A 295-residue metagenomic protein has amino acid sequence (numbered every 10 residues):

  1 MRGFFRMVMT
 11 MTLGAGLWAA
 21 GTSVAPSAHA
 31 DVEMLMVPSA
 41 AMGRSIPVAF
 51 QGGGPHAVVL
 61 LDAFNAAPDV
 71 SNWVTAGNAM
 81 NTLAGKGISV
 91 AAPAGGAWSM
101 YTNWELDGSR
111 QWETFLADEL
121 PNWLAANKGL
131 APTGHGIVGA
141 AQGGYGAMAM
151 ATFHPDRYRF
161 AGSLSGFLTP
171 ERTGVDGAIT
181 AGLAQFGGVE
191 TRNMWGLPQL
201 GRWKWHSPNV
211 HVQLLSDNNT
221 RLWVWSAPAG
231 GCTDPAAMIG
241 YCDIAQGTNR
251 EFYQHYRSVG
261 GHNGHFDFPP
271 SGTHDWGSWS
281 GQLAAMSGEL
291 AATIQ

Functional and structural regions predicted by a protein language model:
M1-A30: Secretory targeting and sorting signals
P26-Q295: Non-catalytic cap/lid and distal C-terminal segments of serine-dependent acyl enzymes
